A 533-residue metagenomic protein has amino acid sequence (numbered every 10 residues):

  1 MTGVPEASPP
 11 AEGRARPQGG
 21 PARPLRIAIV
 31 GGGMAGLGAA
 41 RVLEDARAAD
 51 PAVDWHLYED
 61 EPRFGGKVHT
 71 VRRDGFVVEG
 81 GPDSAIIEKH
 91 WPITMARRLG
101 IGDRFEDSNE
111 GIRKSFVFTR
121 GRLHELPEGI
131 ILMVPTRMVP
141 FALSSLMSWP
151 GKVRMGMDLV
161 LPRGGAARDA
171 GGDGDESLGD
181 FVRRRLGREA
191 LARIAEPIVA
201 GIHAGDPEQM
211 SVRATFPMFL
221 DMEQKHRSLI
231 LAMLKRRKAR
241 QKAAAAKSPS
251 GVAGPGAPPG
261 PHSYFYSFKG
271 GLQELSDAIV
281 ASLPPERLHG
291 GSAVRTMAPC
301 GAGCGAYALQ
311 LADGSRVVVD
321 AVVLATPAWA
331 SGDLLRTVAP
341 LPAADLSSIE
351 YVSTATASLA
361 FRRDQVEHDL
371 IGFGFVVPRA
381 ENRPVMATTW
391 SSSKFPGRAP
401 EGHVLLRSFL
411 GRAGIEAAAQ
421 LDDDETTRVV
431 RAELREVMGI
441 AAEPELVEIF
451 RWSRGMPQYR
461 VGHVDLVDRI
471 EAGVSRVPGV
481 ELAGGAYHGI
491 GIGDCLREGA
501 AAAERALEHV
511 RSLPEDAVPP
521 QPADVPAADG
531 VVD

Functional and structural regions predicted by a protein language model:
T2-A11, A22, G290-Q420, D424 (+3 more regions): Mid-domain catalytic core of redox enzymes that form a hydrophobic substrate pocket/lid adjacent to a catalytic redox
P21-A35: Beta1/beta-strand and adjacent pyrophosphate-binding region of the FAD-binding site in flavoprotein oxidoreductases
E44-R73: Glycine-rich FAD pyrophosphate-binding loop
D74-A167: Dinucleotide-binding Rossmann-like beta1-alpha1 core, especially the glycine-rich loop that anchors the ADP
K114, V134, R154-T296: Active-site/ligand-binding neighborhood in enzyme catalytic cores
K394-E401, W452-L482: FAD-binding beta-loop-beta segment adjacent to the flavin cofactor pocket
L406-R407, E471-I490, E498: Short FAD-binding loop at a beta-strand-to-alpha-helix junction that anchors the flavin cofactor in diverse
L496-P514: Internal hydrophobic alpha-helix adjacent to the cofactor/substrate pocket in enzyme cavities
